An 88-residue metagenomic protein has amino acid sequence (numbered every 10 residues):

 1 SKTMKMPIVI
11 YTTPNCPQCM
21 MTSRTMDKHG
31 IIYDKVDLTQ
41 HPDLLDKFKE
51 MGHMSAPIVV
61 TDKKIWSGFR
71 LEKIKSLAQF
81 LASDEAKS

Functional and structural regions predicted by a protein language model:
T3-H29: Local sequence-structure signature of Cys/Sec-based thiol-disulfide redox active-site neighborhoods
P7, I32-Y33, A78-Q79: Catalytic phosphate/metal-binding cores of nucleic-acid and nucleotide-processing enzymes, i.e., regions that mediate
T13, H53, L71: ATP/adenylate-binding site constellation spanning eukaryotic-like Ser/Thr protein kinases, ABC-transporter
I31-L44, H53-S55: Thiol-based oxidoreductase modules, predominantly thioredoxin-like and allied folds used for disulfide exchange
L45-M51, L77-L81: Short amphipathic alpha-helix with an adjacent loop that forms part of the alpha/beta core around
K49-V59: Structural micro-motif
P57-S67: A short, hydrophobic beta-strand/beta-hairpin element that forms part of a small beta-sheet core
F80-S88: Ser/Thr/Gly-rich flexible loops in soluble cytosolic domains mediating phosphotransfer, phosphorylation
